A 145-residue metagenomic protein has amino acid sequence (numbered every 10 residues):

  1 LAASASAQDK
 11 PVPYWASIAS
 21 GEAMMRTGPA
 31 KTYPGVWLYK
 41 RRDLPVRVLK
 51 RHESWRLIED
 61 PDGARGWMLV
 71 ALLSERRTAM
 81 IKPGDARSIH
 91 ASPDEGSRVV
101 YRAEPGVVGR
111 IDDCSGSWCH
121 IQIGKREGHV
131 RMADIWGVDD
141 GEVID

Functional and structural regions predicted by a protein language model:
A2-S4: N-terminal signal peptide c-region/cleavage motif recognized by signal peptidases
A7-T27, L38-R42, L49-P93, R98-R126 (+1 more regions): SH3-family beta-barrel domains
A30-Y33: Second-shell loop/turn segments in exported
